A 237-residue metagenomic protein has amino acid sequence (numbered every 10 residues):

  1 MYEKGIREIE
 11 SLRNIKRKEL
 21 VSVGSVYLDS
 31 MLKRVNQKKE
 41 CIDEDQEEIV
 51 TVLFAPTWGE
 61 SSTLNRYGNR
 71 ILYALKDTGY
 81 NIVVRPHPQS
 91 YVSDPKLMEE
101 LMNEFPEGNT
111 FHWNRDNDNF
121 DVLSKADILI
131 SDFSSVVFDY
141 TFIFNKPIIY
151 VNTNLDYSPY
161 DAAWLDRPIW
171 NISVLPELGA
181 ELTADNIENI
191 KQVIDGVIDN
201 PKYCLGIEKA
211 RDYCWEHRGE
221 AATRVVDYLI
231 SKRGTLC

Functional and structural regions predicted by a protein language model:
M1-K18: A short, active-site helix/loop in glycosyltransferases that binds the activated sugar's phosphate group
M1-K4, G24, P88, F133: Helix N-cap/beta->alpha junction signal
L12, L20-L101, A184-I187, I198-D199 (+2 more regions): Conserved catalytic-core segment of nucleotide-activated headgroup transferases in glycan assembly
R17, G79, K125-A126: Short, well-ordered alpha-helix to beta-strand connector turns
R17, S135-Y213: Catalytic binding pocket for nucleotide-activated donors in carbohydrate/polymer assembly enzymes
V21, V83, I128-I130, I149 (+1 more regions): Hydrophobic/aromatic beta-strand patches that form the interior of the parallel beta-sheet core in alpha/beta enzyme
P95-F138, I143: Donor nucleotide-activated moiety binding/catalytic core segment of transferases that use nucleotide-activated donors
R218-C237: C-terminal alpha-helical cap of glycosyltransferases
